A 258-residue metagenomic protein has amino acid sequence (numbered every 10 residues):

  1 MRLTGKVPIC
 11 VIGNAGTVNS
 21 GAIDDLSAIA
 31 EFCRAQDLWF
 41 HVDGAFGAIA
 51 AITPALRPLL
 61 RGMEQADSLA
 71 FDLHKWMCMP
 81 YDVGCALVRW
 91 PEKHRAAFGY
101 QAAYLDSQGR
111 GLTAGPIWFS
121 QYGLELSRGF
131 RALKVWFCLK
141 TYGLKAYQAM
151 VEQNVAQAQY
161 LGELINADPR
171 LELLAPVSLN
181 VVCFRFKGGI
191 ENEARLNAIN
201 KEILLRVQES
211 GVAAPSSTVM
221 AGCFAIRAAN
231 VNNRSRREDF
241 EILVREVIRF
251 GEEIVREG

Functional and structural regions predicted by a protein language model:
M1-R95: Conserved PLP-enzyme active-site core in the AAT-like
I9, Q36, G62-N166: Active-site C-terminal subdomain of aminotransferase-like
T17, K75, T141-L144, G188-I190 (+1 more regions): A generic structural motif
S27-E31, Y160, E202, I242 (+1 more regions): Alpha-helical scaffolding segments of alpha/beta enzyme cores, especially the outer helices of TIM-barrel or partial
F137-C138, C183-G188, I226-V231: Short, hydrophobic beta-strand segments
E172-V177, P215-V219: Short beta-strand
L173-V207: Conserved PLP-binding catalytic core of the aspartate aminotransferase-like
M220-G258: PLP-dependent enzyme catalytic core of the Aspartate aminotransferase-like
